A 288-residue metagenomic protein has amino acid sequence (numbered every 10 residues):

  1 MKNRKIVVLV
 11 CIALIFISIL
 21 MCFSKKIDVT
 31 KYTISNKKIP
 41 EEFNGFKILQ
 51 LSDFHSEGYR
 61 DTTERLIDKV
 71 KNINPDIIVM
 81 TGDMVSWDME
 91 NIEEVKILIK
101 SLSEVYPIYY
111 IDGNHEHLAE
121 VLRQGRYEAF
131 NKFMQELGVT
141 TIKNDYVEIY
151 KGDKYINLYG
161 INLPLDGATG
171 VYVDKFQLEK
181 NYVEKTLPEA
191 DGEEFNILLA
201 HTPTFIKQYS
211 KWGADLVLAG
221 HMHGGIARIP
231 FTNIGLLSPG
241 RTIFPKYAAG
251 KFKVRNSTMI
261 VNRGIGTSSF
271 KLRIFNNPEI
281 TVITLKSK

Functional and structural regions predicted by a protein language model:
M1-E42: N-terminal membrane-anchoring alpha-helices
K26-R60, I161-F205, K286: Mobile, glycine- and charge-enriched loop segments and immediately flanking short secondary-structure elements within
S35-L49, V139, Y146-G160, K253-T258 (+1 more regions): Beta-strand-turn-beta hairpins that frame and shape the catalytic cleft of phosphate-ester-processing enzymes
E42, F46-T140: Membrane-embedded segments
Q50-S52, I77-D83, P107-N114, I142-D145 (+3 more regions): Active-site neighborhood of phospho(di)ester-bond hydrolases with catalytic His/Asp-centered motifs
F54-S56, M84-W87, N114-L118, V147-I149 (+4 more regions): Solvent-exposed loop/turn segments at secondary-structure junctions within structured extracellular/periplasmic domains
V121-E128, K132-G138, Y146, K151-N196 (+3 more regions): Binuclear metal-dependent hydrolase catalytic cores centered on His/Asp/Glu-rich metal-binding motifs
I197, T202-T281: Conserved beta-sheet core of the metallophosphoesterase superfamily
